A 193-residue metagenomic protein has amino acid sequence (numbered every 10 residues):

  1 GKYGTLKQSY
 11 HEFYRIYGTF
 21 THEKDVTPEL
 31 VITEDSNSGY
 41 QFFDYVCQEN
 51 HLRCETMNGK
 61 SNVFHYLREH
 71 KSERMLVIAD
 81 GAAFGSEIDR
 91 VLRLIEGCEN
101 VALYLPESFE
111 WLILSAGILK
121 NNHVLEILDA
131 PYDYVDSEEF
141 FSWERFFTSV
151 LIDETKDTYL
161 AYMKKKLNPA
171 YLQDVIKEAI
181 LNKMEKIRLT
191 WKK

Functional and structural regions predicted by a protein language model:
K2-S86: RecA-like P-loop NTPase motor core
N37, N50, N58, N62 (+5 more regions): Detector for Asparagine
V46-C47, L92-I95, M184, R188: Hydrophobic, Leu/Ile/Phe/Ala-enriched alpha-helical segments that form helix-helix packing faces
I78-D157: Activity-critical C-terminal alpha-helical subdomain
P131-K193: Charge-biased C-terminal accessory regions appended to nucleic-acid-, cytoskeletal NTPase
